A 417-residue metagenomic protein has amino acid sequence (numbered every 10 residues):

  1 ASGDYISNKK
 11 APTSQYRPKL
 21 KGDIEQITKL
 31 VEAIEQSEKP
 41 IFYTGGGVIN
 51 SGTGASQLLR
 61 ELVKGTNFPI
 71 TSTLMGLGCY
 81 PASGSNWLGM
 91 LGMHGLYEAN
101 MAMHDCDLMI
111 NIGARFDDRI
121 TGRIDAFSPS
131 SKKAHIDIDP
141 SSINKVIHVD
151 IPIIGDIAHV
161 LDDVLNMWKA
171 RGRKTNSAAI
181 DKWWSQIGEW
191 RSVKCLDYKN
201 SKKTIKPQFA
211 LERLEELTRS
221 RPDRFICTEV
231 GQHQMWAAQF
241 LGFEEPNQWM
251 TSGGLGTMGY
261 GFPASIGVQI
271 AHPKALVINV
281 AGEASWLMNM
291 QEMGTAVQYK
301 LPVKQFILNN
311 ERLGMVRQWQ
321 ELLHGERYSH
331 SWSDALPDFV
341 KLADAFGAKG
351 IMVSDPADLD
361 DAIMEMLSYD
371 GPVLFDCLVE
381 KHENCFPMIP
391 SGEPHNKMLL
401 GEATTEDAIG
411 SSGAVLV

Functional and structural regions predicted by a protein language model:
A1-I34, C195-L196, L400: Conformationally flexible catalytic loops at phosphate/diphosphate-handling active centers
S2-Q15, P81-A82, Q186-Y198, N247-Q248 (+2 more regions): Gly-rich Lys/Arg/Thr-decorated short loops/hinges at beta-loop-alpha junctions or inter-strand turns that position
Q26-F42, L62, M103-D105, R213-R221 (+2 more regions): Glycine-rich phosphate/diphosphate-binding loops that line cofactor/substrate pockets in enzymes
S56, N100, D105, N144-V146 (+3 more regions): Thiamine diphosphate
Q57-T66, T121-P140, P246, P387-A403: A short, gly/pro- and small-residue-rich
N67-L74, A134-D137, V303-N309: Short internal beta-strands
G76-W183, I363: Glycine-rich, acidic loop regions that bind phosphate or pyrophosphate groups
Q186-P263, V268: Active-site diphosphate/adenylate-binding microenvironment
